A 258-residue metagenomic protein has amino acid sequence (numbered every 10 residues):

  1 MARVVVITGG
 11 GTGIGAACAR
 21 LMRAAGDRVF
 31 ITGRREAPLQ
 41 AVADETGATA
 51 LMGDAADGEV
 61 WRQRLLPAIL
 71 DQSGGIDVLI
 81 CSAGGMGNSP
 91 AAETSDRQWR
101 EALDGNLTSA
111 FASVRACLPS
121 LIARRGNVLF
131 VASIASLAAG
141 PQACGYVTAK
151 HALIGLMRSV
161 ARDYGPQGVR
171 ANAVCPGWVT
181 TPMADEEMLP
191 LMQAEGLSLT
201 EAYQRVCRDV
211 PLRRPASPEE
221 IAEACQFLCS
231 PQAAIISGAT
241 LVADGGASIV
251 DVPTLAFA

Functional and structural regions predicted by a protein language model:
G9-G13: Conserved glycine-rich cofactor-binding loop
I80, G165, R170, I236-G238: Short, small/polar-rich loop/turn modules that mediate ligand/substrate recognition or access, typified
P90-A91, S95-L103, V206: Substrate-binding pocket helix/loop in short-chain dehydrogenase/reductase
V114, A149, M157: Active-site helix of classical SDR
P119, R162-P166, A234: Alpha-helical segment proximal to the catalytic Tyr-Lys
S133: Residue(s) in the substrate-gating loop at a strand-loop-helix junction that position the organic substrate next
A138, Q226, S237-A258: Short C-terminal tail/terminal secondary-structure segment of NAD(P)H-dependent dehydrogenase/reductase domains
